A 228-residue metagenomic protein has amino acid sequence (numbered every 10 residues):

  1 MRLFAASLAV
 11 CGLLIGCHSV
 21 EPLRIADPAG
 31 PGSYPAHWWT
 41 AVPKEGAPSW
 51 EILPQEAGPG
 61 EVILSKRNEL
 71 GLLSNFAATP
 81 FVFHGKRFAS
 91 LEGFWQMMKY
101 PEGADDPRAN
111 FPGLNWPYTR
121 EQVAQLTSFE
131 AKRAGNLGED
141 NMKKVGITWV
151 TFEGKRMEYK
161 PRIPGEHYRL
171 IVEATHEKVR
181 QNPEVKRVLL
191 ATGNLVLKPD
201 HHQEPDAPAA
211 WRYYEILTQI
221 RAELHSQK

Functional and structural regions predicted by a protein language model:
M1-L3: Positively charged n-region of N-terminal signal peptides that target proteins for export
A5-C11: Sec-dependent N-terminal signal peptides
P22-K228: Charged, low-complexity intrinsically disordered segments
